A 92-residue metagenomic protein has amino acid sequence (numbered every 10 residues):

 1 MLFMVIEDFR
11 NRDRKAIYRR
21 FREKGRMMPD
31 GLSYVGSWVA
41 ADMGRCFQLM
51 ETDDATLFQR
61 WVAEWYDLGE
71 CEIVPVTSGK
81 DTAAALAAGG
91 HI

Functional and structural regions predicted by a protein language model:
M1-V35, V39-R45, D53-L57, T77-I92: Short S/T/G/P-rich N-terminal loop/turn motif that feeds into the first structured element of a domain
V62: Short, flexible helix/strand-to-coil boundary loops that buttress conserved ligand/catalytic motifs in alpha/beta
L68-G79: Conserved short beta-strand edge segments in small beta-sheet-based binding/regulatory domains
